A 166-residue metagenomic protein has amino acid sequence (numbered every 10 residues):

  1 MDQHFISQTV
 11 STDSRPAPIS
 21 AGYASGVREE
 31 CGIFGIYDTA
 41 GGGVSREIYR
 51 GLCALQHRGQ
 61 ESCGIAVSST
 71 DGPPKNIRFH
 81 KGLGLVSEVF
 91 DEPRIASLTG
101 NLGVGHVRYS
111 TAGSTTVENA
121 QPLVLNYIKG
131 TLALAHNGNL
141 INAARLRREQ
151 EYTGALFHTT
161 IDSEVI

Functional and structural regions predicted by a protein language model:
M1-I166: Conserved short alpha-helical segments that host acidic/polar catalytic motifs at enzyme active sites
